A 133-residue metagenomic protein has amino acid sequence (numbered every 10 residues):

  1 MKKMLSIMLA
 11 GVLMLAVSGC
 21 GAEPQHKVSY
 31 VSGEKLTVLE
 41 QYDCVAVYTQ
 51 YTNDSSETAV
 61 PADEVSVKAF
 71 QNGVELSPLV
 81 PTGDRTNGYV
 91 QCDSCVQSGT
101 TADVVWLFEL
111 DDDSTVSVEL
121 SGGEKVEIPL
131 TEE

Functional and structural regions predicted by a protein language model:
M1-L9: Positively charged n-region of N-terminal signal peptides that target proteins for export
L15-G19: C-terminal motif of bacterial Sec signal peptides marking the signal peptidase cleavage site
G21, V65-K68, E75, V96-E133: Surface-exposed edge beta-strand/loop patches
G21-D43: Low-complexity, acidic Ser/Thr/Pro/Gly-rich terminal tails and inter-domain linkers that flank the onset of structured
L39, T52-A102: The feature marks short-to-medium sequence segments in extracytoplasmic or secretory-pathway proteins
D43-V47, A102: Structural beta-strand segments of beta-rich domains
T49-Y51, W106: Buried hydrophobic-core signal for structured, non-transmembrane domains
